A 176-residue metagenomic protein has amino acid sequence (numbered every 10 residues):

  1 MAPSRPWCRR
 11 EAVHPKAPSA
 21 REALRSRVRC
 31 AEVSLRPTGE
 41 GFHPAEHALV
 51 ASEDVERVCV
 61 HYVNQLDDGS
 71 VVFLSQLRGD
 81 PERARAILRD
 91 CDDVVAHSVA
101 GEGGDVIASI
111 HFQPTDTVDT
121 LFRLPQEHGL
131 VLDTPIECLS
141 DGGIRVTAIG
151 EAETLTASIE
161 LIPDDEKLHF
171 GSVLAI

Functional and structural regions predicted by a protein language model:
A2, E11-V13: Acidic, Ala/Val/Gly-enriched low-complexity intrinsically disordered segments
H14-L161, E166-F170: DNA-contacting interfaces and partner/effector-binding or oligomerization modules in DNA-centric proteins
V173-I176: Strongly charged, low-complexity linkers/loops
